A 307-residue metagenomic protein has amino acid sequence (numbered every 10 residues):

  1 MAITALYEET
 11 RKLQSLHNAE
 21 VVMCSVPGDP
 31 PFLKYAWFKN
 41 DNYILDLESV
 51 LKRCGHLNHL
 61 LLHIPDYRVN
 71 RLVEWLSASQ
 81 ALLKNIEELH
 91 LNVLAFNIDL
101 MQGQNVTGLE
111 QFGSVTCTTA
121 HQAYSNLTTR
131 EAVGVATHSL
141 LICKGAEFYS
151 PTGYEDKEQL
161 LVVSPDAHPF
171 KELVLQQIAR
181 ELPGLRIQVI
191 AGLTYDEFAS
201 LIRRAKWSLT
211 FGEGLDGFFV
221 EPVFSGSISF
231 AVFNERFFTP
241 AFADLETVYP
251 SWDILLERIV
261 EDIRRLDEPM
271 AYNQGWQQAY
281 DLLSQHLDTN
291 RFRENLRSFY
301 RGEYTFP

Functional and structural regions predicted by a protein language model:
M1-V26: N-terminal subdomain of nucleotide-sugar transferases
A2-R11, E131-F198: Conserved catalytic-core segment of nucleotide-activated headgroup transferases in glycan assembly
P27-D29, N97-D99, Y124-S125, G134-S150 (+1 more regions): Short beta-strand->alpha-helix junction loop in the catalytic core of nucleotide-activated group-transfer enzymes
P30-G113: Extended catalytic core of nucleotide-activated donor transferases of GT-like folds
R53-L57, T194-R204, F224: Short acidic alpha-helix that forms the nucleotide-activated donor recognition element in Leloir-type transferases
L100-G108, G113-V135: A short, active-site helix/loop in glycosyltransferases that binds the activated sugar's phosphate group
R203-E213: Acidic donor-binding loop of glycosyltransferase active sites
G217-L287: Catalytic binding pocket for nucleotide-activated donors in carbohydrate/polymer assembly enzymes
